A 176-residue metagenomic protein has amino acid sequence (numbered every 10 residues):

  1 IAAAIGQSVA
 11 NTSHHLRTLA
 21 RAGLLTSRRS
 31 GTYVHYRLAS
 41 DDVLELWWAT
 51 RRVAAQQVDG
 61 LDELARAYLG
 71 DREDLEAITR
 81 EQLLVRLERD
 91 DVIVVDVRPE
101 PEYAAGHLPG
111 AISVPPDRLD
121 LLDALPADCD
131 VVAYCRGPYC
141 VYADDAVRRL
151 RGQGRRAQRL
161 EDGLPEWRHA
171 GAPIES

Functional and structural regions predicted by a protein language model:
I1-A10, V34-D42: N-terminal helix-turn-helix DNA-binding core of bacterial DNA-binding proteins
A4, L24, A124-R168: Catalytic cysteine-centered active loop of the rhodanese-like fold, especially the PTP/DSP P-loop
L16-R17, L164: Short, hydrophobic-biased segments on the C-terminal half of alpha helices that form "recognition helices"
R21-S30, R37: Beta-hairpin "wing" of winged helix-turn-helix
E45-R89, V94-D96: Amphipathic alpha-helical dimerization/coiled-coil segments that flank or bridge DNA-binding/regulatory modules
Q82-D145: Positively charged, proline/Ser/Thr-rich regional signature most characteristic of the Rhodanese/CDC25-like
